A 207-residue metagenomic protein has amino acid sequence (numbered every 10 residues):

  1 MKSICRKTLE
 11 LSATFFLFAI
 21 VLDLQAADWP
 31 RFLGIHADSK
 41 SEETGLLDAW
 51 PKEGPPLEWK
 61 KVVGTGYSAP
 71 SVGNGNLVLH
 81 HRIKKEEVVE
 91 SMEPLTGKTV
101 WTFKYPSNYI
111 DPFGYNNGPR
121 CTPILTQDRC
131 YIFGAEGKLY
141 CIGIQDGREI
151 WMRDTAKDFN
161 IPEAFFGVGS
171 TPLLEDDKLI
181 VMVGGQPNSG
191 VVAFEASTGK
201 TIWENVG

Functional and structural regions predicted by a protein language model:
M1-A13: Bacterial N-terminal signal peptides that target proteins for export
E10-D23: Bacterial N-terminal signal peptides
L24-G207: Noncatalytic, solvent-exposed loop/strand surfaces of beta-propeller-type extracellular/periplasmic domains
